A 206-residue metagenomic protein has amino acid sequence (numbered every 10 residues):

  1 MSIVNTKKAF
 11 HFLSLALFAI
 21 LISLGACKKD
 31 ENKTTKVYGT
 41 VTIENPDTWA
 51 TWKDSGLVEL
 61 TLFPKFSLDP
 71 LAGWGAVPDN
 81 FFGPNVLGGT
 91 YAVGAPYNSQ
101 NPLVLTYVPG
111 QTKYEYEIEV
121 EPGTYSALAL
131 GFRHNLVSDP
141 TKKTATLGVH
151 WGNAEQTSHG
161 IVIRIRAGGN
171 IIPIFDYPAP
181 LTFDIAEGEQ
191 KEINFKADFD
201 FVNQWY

Functional and structural regions predicted by a protein language model:
S2-K7, L21-T48, N203-Y206: Bacterial Sec-dependent N-terminal signal peptides
L13-S23: Bacterial N-terminal signal peptides
N45, P64-L68, N135: Solvent-exposed strand-loop boundary residues in beta-sheet-rich modules
L57-F63, S67, L128: Beta-strand signatures of extracellular beta-sandwich domains
L68-A127: Tryptophan-paired
E121-T141: A short, solvent-exposed beta-strand micro-motif common in secreted/extracellular proteins
N135-D200: Structured interaction patches on ligand/partner-binding surfaces of diverse proteins
